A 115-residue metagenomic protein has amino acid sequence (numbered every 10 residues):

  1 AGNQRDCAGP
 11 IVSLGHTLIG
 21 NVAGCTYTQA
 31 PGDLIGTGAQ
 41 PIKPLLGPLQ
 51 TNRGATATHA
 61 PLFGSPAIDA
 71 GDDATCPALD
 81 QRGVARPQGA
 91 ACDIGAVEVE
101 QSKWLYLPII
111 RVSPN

Functional and structural regions predicted by a protein language model:
A1-G64: Predominantly extracellular beta-rich ligand-binding scaffolds that present long acidic/polar faces for carbohydrate
L14, Y27-A30, T56-R111: Surface beta-loop-beta hairpin patches that serve as ligand-binding interfaces in beta-rich domains
S113-N115: Short, solvent-exposed mixed-charge patches
